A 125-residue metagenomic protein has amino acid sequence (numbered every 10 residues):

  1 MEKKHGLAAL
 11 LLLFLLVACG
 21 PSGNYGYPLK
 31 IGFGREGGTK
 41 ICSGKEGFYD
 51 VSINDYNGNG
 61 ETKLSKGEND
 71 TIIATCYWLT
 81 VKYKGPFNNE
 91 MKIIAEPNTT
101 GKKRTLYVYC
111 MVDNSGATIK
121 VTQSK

Functional and structural regions predicted by a protein language model:
M1-L7: Bacterial N-terminal signal peptides that target proteins for export
L15-A18: C-terminal motif of bacterial Sec signal peptides marking the signal peptidase cleavage site
G20-G23: Bacterial signal peptide processing site
P28-E46: Post-signal peptide N-terminal segment of mature Sec-exported envelope proteins
E46-K92: Surface-exposed binding patches on compact interaction domains or structured appendages
M91-T99: Short, hydrophobic beta-strand segments
T100-N114: A short beta-strand micro-motif common to beta-rich folds, especially ectodomain repeats
N114-K125: C-terminal edge beta-strand
